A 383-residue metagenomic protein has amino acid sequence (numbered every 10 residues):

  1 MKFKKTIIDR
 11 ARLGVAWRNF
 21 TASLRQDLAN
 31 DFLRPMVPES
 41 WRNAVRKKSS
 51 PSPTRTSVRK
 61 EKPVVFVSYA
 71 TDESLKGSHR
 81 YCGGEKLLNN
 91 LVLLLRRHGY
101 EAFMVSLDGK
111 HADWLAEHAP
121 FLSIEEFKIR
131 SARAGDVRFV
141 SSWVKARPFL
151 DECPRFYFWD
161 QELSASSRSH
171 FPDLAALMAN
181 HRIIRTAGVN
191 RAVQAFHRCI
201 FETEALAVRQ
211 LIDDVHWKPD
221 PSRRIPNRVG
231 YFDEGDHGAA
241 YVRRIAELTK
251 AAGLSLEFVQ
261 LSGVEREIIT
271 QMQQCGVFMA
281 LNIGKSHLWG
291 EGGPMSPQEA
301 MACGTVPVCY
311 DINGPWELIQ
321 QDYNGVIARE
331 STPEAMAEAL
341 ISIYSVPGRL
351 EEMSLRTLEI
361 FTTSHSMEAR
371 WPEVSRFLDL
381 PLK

Functional and structural regions predicted by a protein language model:
D9-A134, D311-P315, I327-R329: N-terminal pre-catalytic "stem/leader" segment of glycosyltransferase-like enzymes
K47-P53, F103-I184: Extended catalytic core of nucleotide-activated donor transferases of GT-like folds
R80, G84-L93, A195-I268: Conserved catalytic-core segment of nucleotide-activated headgroup transferases in glycan assembly
F232, Q321-D322, V326-P333, S342-P347: Conserved acidic donor-binding segment of nucleotide-sugar-dependent glycosyltransferases
Q273-L288, T305: Acidic donor-binding loop of glycosyltransferase active sites
L281-P297, I312, W316-E317: Nucleotide-sugar-dependent
M301, V306-C309: Short hydrophobic beta-strand element within catalytic cores of glycosyltransferases and related nucleotide-activated
G348-P381: A charged, aromatic-enriched C-terminal amphipathic alpha-helix characteristic of glycosyltransferases across folds
